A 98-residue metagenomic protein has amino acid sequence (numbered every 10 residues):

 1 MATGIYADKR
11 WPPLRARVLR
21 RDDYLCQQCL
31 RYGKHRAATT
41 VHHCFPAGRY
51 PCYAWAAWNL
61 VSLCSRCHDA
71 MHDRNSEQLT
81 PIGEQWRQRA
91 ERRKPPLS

Functional and structural regions predicted by a protein language model:
A2: BZIP DNA-binding basic region
I5-R15, C44-R49: Short Cys/His-rich Zn2+-coordinating modules
R10-T40, C64-R66: Short cysteine-rich loop/turn motifs with clustered Cys
L30-S62: Histidine-centered nuclease catalytic patch
R31-K34, L60-G83: Short Cys/His-centered divalent metal-binding micro-motifs
A37, D73, Q88-K94: Positively charged, low-complexity intrinsically disordered regions
H42-R49, L79-R87: Short cysteine/histidine-rich metal-coordination sites, predominantly Zn2+-binding motifs
W55-R66, E91-S98: Short Fe-S-cluster ligation motifs
